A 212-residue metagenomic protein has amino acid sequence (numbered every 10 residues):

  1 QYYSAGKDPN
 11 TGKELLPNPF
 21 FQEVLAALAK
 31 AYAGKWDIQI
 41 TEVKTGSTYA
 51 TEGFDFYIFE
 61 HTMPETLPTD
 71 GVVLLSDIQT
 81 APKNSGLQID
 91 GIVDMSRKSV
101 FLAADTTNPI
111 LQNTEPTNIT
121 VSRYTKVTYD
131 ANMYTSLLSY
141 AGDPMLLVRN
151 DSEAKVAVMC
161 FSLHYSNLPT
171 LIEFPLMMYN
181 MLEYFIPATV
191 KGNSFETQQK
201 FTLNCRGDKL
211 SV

Functional and structural regions predicted by a protein language model:
Q1-V212: N-linked glycosylation sequons
